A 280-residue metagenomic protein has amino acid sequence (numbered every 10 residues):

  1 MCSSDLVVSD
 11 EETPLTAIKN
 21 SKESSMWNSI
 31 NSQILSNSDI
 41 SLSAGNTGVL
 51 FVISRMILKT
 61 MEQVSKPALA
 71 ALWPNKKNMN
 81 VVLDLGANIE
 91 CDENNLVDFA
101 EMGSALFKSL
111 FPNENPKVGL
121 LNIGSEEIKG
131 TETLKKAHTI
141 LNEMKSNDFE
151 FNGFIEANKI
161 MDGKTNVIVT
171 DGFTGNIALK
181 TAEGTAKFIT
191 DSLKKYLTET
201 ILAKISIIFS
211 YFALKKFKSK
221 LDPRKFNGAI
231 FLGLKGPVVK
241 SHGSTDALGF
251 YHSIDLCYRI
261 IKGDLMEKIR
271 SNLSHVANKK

Functional and structural regions predicted by a protein language model:
L6-V7, N46-V49, M56, S125-E126 (+2 more regions): Short glycine-rich anion-binding loops that position phosphate/pyrophosphate groups of nucleotides and phosphorylated
E12-T13, V52-I57, N94-N95, G130-L134 (+1 more regions): Short acidic, glycine/serine/threonine-rich loops at helix termini
T13-K66: N-terminal glycine-rich phosphate/adenylate-binding segment common to multiple enzyme folds
I40-A44, L83, E150-F154, T170 (+1 more regions): General beta-strand structural signal in soluble alpha/beta enzymes
R55-A68, L72-V82, K164-I168, G172-K280: Glycine-rich phosphate/nucleotide-binding loop
I89-A157, N166, D171, E183: Glycine-rich phosphate/diphosphate-binding loop of Rossmann-like nucleotide-binding domains
